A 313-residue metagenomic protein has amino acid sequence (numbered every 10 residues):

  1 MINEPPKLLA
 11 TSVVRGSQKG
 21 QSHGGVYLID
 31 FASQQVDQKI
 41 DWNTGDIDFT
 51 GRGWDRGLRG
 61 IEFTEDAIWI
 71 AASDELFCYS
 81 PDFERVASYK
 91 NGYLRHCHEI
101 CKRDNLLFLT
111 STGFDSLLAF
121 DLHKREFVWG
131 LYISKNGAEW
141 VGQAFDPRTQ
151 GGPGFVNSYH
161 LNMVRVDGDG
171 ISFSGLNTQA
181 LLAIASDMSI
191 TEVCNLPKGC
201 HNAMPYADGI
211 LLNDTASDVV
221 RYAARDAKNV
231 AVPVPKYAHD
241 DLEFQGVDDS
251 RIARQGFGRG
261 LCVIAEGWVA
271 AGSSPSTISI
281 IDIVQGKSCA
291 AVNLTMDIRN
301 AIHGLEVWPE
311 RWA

Functional and structural regions predicted by a protein language model:
E4-K7, E65-D66, D104-L106, G168-G170 (+2 more regions): Short coil/turn segments that connect the beta-strands within blades of beta-propeller domains
L9-Q21, W69-S73, L109-F114, F173-N177 (+2 more regions): Conserved beta-strand positions in repeat-built beta-propeller and related beta-rich domains
S22, G57, H96, G113 (+6 more regions): Beta-rich catalytic cores
F31-S33, S80-E84, D121-R125, A185-M188 (+2 more regions): Short loop/turn segments that connect beta-strands within beta-propeller blades
D37-W54, K90-Y93, F127-N157, N229-R254 (+1 more regions): Surface-exposed loop and turn segments in beta-propeller and other repeat-based domains that flank or scaffold
Q38-C101: Blade-loop segments of beta-propeller domains
E62, C101, R165, M204-P205 (+2 more regions): Conserved beta-strand position repeated across blades of beta-propeller domains
N202-I283: Loop/turn-rich, solvent-exposed surfaces of beta-rich toroidal or solenoidal domains
